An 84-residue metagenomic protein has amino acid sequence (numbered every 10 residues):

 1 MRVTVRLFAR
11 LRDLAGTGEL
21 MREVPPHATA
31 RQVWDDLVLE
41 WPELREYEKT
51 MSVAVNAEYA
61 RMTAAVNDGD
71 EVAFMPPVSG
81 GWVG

Functional and structural regions predicted by a protein language model:
M1-E19: Eukaryote-biased recognition of intrinsically disordered, low-complexity regulatory segments
V5, V33, G69: Residue-level signal for inorganic ion chemistry
R12, L44-R45, T63-A64: Short secondary-structure boundary/capping segments
T17-E48, S52-V55: Compact, glycine-rich, soluble single-domain proteins
A57-G84: C-terminal structural segments of small proteins and small subunits
